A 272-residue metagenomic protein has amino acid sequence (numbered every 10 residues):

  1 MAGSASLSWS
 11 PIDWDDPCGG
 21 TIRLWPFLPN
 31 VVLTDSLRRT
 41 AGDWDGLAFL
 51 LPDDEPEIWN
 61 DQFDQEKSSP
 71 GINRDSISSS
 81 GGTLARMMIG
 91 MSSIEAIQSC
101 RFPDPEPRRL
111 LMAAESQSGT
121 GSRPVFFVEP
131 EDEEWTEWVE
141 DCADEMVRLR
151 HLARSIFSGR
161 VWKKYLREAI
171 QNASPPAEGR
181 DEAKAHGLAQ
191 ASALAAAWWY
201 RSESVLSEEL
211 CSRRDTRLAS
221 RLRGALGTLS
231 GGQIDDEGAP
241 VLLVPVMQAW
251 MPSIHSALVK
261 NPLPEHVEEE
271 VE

Functional and structural regions predicted by a protein language model:
M1-E272: Compositional signal for N-terminal targeting/processing segments
